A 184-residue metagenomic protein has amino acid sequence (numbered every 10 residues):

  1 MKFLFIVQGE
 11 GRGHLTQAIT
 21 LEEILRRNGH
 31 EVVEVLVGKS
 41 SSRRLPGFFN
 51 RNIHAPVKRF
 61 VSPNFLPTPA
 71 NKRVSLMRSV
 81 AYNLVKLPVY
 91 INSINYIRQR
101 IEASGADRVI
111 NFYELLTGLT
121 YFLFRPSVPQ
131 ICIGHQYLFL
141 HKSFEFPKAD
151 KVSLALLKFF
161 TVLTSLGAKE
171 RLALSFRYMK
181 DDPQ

Functional and structural regions predicted by a protein language model:
M1-L4: Extreme N-terminal starter segment of soluble prokaryotic enzymes
I6-I19: A short, glycine/small-residue-rich beta-strand->loop->alpha-helix junction that serves as a flexible
G9, R27-L87: Conserved nucleotide-sugar phosphate-binding/catalytic loop shared by glycosyltransferases and other
E22, R26, F122: Gly/Ala-rich phosphate-binding loop of Rossmann-like dinucleotide-binding domains, activating on the conserved
V37-G38, F112-Y113, A173-S175: Replace "coordinates the UDP/GDP/TDP-sugar" with "coordinates nucleotide-activated sugar donors
R43-R44, V109-F124: An aromatic- and histidine-rich active-site surface loop
K72-R108, L115-L116: Conserved nucleotide-sugar donor-binding subdomain of glycosyltransferases
F124-Q184: Active-site-proximal region of nucleotide-activated glycan assembly enzymes, centered on histidine/acidic-rich loops
